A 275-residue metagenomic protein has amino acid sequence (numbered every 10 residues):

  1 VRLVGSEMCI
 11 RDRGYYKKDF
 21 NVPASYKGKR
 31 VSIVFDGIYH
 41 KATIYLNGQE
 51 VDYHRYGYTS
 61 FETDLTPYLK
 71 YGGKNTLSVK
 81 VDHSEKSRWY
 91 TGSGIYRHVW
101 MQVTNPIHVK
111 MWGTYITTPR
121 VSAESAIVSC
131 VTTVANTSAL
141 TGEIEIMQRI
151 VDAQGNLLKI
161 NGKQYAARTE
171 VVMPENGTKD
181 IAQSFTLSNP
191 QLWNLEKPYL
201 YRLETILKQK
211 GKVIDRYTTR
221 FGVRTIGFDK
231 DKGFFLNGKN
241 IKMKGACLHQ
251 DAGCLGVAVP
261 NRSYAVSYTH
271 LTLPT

Functional and structural regions predicted by a protein language model:
V1-G5, I10, H270-T275: Single conserved hydrophobic/aromatic residue that forms the stacking wall/gate of nucleotide- or nucleobase-binding
S6, R11-Y115, T137-S138, A153: Accessory beta-strand-rich segments of carbohydrate-active enzymes
V22, V81, M101, T132-V134 (+3 more regions): Hydrophobic beta-strand positions in extracellular immunoglobulin-like domains
T63-Y68, Q183-E196: Signal that preferentially marks extracellular ectodomain short beta-strand elements of beta-sandwich modules
G72-G73, S125, P174-T178: Solvent-exposed, conformationally flexible loop/turn segments
I127-T169: Beta-strand-rich binding/interaction modules
K163-S188: Intrinsically disordered, low-complexity Pro/Gly/Ser/Thr-rich segments with frequent PxxP/GP/PP motifs and embedded
I206-Y268: N-terminal carbohydrate-binding accessory modules
